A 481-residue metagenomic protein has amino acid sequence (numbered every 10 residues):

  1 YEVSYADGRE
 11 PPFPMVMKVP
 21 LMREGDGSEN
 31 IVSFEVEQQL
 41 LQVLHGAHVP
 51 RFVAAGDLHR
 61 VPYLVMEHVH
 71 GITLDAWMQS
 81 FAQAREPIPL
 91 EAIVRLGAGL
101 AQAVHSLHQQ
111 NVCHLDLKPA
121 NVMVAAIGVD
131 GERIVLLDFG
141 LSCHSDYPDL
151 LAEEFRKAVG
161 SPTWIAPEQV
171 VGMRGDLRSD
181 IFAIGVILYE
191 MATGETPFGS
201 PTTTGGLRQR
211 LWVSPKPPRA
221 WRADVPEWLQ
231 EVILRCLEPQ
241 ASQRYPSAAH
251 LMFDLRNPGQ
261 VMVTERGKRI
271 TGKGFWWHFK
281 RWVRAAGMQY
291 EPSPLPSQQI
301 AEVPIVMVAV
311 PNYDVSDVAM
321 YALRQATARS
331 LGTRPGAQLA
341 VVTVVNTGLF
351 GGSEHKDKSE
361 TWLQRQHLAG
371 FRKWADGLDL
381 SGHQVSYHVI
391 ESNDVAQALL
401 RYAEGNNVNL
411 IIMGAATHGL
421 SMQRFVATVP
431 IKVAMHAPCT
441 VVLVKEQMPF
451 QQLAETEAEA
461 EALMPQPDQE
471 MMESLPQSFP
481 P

Functional and structural regions predicted by a protein language model:
E24-V43: AlphaC helix of the eukaryotic protein kinase fold
A55: Activation-segment/catalytic-loop signature of the eukaryotic protein kinase fold
H59-T73, W77: Conserved short submotifs of the Hanks-type protein kinase catalytic core that shape the nucleotide-binding pocket
L96-G97: Activation segment signature within eukaryotic-like protein kinase domains
L100-V112: Protein kinase catalytic-loop region centered on the HRD/HxD motif
Q299-E354, M464-P481: Small/aliphatic-rich secondary-structure junction motif
M413-H436, F450-Q452: Glycine-rich, Arg-bearing micro-motifs that act as flexible, cationic patches
